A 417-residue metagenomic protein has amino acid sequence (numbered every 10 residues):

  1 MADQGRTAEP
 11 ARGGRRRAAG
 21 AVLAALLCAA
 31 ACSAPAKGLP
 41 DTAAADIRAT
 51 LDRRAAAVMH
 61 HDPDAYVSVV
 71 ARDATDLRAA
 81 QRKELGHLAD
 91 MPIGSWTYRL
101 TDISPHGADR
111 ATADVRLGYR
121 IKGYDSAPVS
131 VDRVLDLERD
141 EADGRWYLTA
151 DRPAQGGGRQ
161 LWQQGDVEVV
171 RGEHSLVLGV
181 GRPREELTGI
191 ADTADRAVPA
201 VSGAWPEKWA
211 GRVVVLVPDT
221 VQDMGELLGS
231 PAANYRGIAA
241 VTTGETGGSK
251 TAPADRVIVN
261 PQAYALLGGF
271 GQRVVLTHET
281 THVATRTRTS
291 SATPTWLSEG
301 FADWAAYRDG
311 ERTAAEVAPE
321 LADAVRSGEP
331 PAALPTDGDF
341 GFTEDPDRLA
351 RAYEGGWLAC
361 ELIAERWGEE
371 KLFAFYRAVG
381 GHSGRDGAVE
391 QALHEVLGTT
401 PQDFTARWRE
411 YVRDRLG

Functional and structural regions predicted by a protein language model:
A2-P35: Secretory targeting and sorting signals
C28-H60: Short, low-complexity N-terminal intrinsically disordered segments enriched in polar/charged residues
A34, I121-D166: Short beta-strand edge/turn micro-motifs at domain boundaries
R54, D62-Y66, L137: Hydrophobic pocket/interface hotspot
P63-A108: Short solvent-exposed beta->alpha transition segments
G107-Y119: A short hydrophobic beta-strand element
R171-P294, R385-A388: Juxtacatalytic substrate-recognition/specificity segment
T243-K250, F270-G271, V275, T289-G417: Acidic/His/Gly-enriched intrinsically disordered linker/tail segments that often contain short helix/coil "MoRF-like"
